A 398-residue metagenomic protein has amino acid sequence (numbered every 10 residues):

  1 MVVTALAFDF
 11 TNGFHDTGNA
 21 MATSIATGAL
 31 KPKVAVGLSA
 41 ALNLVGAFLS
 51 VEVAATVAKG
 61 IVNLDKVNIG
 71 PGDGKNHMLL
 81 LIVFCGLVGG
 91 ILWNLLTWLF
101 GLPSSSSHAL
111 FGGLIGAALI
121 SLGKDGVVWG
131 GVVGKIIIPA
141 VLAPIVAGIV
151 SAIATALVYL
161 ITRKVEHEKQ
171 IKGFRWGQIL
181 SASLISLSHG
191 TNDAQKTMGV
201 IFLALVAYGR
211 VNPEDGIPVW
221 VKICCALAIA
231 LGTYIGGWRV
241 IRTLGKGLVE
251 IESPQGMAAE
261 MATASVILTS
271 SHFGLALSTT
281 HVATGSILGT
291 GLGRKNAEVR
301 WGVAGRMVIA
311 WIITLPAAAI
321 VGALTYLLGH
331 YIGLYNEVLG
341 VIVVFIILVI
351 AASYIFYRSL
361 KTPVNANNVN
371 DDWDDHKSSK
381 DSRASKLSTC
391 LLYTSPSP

Functional and structural regions predicted by a protein language model:
M1-T389: Multi-pass alpha-helical transmembrane bundle typical of ion/small-solute transporters and intramembrane aspartyl
Y393-P398: Conserved small/polar residues in nucleotide/adenosyl-binding loops
